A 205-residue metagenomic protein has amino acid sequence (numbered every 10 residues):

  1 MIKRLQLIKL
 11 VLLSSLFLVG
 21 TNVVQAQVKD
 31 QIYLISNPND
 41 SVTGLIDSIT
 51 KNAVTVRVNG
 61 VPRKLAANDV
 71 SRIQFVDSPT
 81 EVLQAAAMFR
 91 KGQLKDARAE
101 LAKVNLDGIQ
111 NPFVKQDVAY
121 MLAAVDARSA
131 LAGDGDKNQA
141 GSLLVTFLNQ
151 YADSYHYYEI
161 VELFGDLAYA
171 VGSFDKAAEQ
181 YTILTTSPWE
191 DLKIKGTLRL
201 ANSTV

Functional and structural regions predicted by a protein language model:
M1-L7: N-terminal secretory signal peptides that target proteins for export/translocation
L5, T21-V23: Glycine-centered signal
K9-G20: Bacterial N-terminal signal peptides
Q25-P188, K195-V205: Compositionally biased alpha-helical segments
